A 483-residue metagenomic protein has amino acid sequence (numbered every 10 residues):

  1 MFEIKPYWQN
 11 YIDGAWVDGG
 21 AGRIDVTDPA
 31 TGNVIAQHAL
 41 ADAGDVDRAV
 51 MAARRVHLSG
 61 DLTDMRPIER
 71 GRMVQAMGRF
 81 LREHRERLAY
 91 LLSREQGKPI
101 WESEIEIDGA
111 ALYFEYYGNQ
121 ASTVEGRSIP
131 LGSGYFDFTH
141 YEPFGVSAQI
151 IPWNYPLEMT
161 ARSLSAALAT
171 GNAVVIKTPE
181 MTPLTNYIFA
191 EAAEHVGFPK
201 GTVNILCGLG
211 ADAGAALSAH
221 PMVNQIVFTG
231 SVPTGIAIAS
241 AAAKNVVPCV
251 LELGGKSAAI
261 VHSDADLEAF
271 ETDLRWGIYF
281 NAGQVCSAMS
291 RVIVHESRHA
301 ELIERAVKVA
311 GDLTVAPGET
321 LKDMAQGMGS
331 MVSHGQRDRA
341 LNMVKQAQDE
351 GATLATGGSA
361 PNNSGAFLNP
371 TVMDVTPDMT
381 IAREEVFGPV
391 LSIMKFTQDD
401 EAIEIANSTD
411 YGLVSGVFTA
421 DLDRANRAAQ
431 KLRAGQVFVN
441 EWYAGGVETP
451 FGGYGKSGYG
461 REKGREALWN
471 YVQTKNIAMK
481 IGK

Functional and structural regions predicted by a protein language model:
M1-A30, V56: Hydrophobic face of amphipathic alpha-helices that form TPR/SEL1-like repeat modules and related alpha-solenoid
D18-G20, I24-D25, L40-G44, A265: A short acidic/small-residue loop/turn micro-motif
G32, R70, L92, F114 (+9 more regions): Residue-level signal for inorganic ion chemistry
N33-A36, V223, D349-E350, A360 (+1 more regions): Conserved C-terminal structural/oligomerization subdomain of aldehyde/semialdehyde dehydrogenase
N33-V124: Glycine-rich loop-to-alpha-helix module at the N-terminal edge of alpha/beta enzyme cores
I35-A41, L58-L62, Q149, A259-H262 (+5 more regions): Short, well-ordered beta-strand elements within core beta-sheets of diverse protein domains
G126-A269, V307, A325, F396: Rossmann-like NAD(P) dinucleotide-binding subdomain of oxidoreductase/dehydrogenase enzymes
P233-T376, V439: ALDH superfamily catalytic-core signature
